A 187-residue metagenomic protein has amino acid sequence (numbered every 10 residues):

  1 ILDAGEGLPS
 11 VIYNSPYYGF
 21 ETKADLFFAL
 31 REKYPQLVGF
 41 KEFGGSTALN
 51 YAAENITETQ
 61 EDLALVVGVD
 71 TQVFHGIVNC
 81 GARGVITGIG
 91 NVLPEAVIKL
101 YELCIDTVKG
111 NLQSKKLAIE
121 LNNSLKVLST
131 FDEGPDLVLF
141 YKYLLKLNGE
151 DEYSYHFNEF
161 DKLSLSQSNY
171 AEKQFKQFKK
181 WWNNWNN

Functional and structural regions predicted by a protein language model:
L2-S10, S15-P135: Catalytic alpha/beta core domains of metabolic enzymes, predominantly
D132-N187: C-terminal extensions of enzymes
